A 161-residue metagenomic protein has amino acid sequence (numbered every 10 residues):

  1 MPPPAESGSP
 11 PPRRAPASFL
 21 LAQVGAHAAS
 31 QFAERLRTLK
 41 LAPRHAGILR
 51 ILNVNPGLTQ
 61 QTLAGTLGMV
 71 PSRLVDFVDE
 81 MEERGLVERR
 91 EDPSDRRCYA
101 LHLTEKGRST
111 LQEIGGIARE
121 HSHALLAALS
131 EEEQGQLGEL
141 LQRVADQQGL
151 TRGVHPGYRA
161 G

Functional and structural regions predicted by a protein language model:
M1-L39, H155-G161: N-terminal leader segment of winged-helix/HTH proteins
A15-F19, L39-R50, Q61, S72: Short alpha-helical elements of helix-turn-helix
A29, G57, D79-Q142, D146: Charged, amphipathic alpha-helical coiled-coil/dimerization segments
Q60, A100, L141-G161: Alpha-helical transmembrane segments and membrane-interface helix-loop junctions in multi-pass membrane proteins
A64: The alpha-helix within a helix-turn-helix
